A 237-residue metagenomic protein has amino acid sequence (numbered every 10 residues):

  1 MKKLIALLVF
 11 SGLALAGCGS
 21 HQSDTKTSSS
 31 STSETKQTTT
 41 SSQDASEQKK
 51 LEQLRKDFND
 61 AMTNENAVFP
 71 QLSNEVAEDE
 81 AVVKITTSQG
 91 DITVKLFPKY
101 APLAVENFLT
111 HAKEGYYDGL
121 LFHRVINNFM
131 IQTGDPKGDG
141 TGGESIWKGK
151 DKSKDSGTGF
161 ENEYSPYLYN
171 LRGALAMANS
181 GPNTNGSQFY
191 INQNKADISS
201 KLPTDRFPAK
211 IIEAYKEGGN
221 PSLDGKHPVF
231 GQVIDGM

Functional and structural regions predicted by a protein language model:
M1-Q22: Sec-dependent N-terminal signal peptides of Gram-positive bacterial secreted proteins and lipoproteins
C18-M237: Cyclophilin-like peptidyl-prolyl cis-trans isomerases
